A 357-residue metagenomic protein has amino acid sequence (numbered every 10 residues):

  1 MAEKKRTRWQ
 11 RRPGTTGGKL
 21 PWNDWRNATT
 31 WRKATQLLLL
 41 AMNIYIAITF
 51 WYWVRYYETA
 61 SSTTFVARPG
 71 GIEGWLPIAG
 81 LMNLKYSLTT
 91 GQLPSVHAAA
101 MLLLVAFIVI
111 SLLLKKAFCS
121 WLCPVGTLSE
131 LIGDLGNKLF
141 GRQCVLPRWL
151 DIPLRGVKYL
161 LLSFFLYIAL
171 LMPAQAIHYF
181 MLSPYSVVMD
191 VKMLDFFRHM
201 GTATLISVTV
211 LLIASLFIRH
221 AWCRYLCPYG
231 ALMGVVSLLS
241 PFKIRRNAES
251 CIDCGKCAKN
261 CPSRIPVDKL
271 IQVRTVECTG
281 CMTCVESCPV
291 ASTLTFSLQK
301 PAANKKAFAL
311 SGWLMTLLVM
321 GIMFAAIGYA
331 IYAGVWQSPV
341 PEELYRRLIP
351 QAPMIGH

Functional and structural regions predicted by a protein language model:
M1-K259, V267-L270, V276, E286 (+1 more regions): Non-ligating segments of multi-cofactor redox enzymes
C278, M282: Cysteine-rich micro-motifs
